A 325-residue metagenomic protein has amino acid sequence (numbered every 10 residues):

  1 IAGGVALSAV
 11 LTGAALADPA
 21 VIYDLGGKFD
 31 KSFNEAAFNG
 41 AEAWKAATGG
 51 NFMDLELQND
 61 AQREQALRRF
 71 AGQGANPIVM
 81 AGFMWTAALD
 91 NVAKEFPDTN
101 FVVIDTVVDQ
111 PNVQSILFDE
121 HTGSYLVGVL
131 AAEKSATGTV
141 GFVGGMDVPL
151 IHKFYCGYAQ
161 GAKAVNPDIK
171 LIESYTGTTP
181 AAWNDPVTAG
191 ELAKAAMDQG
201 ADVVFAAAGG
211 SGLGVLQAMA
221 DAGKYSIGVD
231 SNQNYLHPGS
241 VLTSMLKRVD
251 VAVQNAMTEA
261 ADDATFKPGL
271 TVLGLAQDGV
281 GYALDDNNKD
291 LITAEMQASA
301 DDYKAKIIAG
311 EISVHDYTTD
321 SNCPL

Functional and structural regions predicted by a protein language model:
G4-V5, A15: Cleavable N-terminal signal peptides
L11-A17: Sec/Tat signal peptide C-region and signal peptidase I cleavage site
A17-L325: A residue-level marker of the well-folded mature domains of exported/periplasmic proteins
